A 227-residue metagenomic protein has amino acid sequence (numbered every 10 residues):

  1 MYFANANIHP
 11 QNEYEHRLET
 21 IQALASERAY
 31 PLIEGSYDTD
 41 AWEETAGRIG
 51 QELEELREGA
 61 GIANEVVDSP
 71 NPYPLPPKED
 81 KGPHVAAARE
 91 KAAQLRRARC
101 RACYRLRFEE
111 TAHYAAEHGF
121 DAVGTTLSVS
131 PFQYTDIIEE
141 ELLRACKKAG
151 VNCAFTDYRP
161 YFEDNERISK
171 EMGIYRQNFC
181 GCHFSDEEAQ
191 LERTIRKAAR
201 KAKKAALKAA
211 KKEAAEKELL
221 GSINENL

Functional and structural regions predicted by a protein language model:
M1-L227: Nucleotide-activated chemistry modules centered on ATP-dependent adenylation/adenylyltransferase
